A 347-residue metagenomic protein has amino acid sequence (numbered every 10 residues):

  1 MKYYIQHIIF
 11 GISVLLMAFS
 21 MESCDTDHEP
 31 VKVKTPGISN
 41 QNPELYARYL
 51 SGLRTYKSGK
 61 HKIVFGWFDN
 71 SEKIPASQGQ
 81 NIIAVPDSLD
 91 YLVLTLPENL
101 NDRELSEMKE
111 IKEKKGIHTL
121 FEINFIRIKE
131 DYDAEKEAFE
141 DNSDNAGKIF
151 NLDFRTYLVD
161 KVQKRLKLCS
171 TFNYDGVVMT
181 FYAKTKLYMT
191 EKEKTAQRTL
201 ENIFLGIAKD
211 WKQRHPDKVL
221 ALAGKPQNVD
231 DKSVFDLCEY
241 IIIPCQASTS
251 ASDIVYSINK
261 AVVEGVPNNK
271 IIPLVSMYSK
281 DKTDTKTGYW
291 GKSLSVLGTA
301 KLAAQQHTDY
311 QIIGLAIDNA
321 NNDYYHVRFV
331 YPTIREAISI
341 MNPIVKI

Functional and structural regions predicted by a protein language model:
M1-Q6, S13-S58: Bacterial Sec-dependent N-terminal signal peptides
K2-Y3, Y56-K57, I111, V263-E264 (+1 more regions): A general structural signal for short secondary-structure junctions and capping/turn motifs
E29, P97, A320: Residue-level marker of positions within ordered structural domains that often coincide with functionally constrained
G52-L53, N81, L302-A303: Generic recognition of flexible, low-complexity loop/linker segments
L53, I63-G66, I340-I347: C-terminal transmembrane-bundle signature of multipass membrane proteins, characterized by strong activation on
H61-Q78, I83-L89, V93-A261, P267-D281 (+2 more regions): Chitinase-like catalytic core of GlcNAc-active glycosidases
N269-I347: Substrate-binding cleft of secreted/luminal carbohydrate-active enzymes
